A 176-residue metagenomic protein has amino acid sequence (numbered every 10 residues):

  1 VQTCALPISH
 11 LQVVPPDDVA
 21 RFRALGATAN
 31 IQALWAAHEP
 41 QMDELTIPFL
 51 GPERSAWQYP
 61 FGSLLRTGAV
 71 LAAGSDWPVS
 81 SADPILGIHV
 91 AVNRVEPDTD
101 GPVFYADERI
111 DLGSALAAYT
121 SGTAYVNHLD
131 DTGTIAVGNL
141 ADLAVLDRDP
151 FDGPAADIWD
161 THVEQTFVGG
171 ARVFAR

Functional and structural regions predicted by a protein language model:
V1-T3: Positively charged, low-complexity/disordered segments
A5, P16, A20, A27 (+3 more regions): His/Asp/Glu-enriched, well-ordered alpha-helical/loop segment that forms or immediately abuts the divalent-metal
I8: Active-site neighborhood of glycoside hydrolase catalytic domains
